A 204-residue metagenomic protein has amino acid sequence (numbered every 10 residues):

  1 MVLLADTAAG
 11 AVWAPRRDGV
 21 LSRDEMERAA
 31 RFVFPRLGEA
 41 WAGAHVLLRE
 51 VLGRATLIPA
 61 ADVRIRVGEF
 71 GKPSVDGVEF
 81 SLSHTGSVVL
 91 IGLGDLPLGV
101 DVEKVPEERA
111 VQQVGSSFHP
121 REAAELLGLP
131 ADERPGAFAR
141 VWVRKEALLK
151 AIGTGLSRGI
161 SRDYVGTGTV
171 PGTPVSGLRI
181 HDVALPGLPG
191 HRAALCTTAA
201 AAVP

Functional and structural regions predicted by a protein language model:
M1-P204: Core catalytic alpha/beta fold that binds nucleotide/phospho-ligands
